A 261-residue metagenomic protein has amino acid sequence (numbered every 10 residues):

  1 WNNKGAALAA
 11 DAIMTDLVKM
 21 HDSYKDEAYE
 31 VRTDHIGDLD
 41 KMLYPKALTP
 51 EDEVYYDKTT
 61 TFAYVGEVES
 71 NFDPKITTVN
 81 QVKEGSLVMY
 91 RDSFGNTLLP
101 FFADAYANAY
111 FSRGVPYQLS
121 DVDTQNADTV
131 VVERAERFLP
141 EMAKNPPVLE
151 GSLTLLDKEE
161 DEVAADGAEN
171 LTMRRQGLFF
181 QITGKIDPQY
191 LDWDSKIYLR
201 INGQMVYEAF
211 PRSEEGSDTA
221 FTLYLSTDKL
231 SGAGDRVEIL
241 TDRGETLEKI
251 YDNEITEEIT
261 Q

Functional and structural regions predicted by a protein language model:
W1-Q261: Extracellular glycan-modifying ectodomains
